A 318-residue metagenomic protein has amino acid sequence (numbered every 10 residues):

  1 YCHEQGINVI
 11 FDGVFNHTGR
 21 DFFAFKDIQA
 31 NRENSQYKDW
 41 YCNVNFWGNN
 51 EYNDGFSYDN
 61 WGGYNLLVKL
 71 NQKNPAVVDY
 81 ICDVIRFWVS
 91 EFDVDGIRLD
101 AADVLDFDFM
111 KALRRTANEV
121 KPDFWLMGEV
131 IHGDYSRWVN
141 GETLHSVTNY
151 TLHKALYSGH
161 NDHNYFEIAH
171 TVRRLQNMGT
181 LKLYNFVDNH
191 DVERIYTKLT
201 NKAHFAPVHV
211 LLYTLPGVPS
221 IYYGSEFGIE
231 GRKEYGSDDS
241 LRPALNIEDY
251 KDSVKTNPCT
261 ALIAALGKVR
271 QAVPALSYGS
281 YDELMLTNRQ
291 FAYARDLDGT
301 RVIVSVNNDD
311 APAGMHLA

Functional and structural regions predicted by a protein language model:
Y1-R86, S90-E91, L113-E119, S136-R137: Substrate-binding/active-site clefts of carbohydrate-active enzymes
H3, H17, Q29, V84 (+7 more regions): Active-site-proximal helices and loops of the catalytic beta/alpha 8
V9-F11, I97, L126-G128, T148 (+2 more regions): Hydrophobic faces of well-ordered beta-strands that scaffold small-molecule active sites in alpha/beta enzyme cores
V94, L144, G217-V218: A structural motif
I195-T200: Short, solvent-exposed helix-loop connector elements
L212-G228: Conserved short secondary-structure transition element at the edge of the structured enzyme core that lines
L276-T300: Surface beta-strand/loop "capping" patches
